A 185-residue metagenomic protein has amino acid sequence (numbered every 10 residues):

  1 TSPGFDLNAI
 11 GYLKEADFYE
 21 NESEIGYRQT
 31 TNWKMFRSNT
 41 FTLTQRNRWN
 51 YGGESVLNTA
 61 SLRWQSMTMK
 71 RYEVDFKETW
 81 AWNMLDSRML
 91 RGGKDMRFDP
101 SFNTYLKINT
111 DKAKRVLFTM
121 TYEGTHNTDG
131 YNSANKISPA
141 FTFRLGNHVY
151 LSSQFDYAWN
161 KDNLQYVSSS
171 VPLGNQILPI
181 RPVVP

Functional and structural regions predicted by a protein language model:
T1-P185: Exposed, low-structure sequence patches enriched in small/polar residues
